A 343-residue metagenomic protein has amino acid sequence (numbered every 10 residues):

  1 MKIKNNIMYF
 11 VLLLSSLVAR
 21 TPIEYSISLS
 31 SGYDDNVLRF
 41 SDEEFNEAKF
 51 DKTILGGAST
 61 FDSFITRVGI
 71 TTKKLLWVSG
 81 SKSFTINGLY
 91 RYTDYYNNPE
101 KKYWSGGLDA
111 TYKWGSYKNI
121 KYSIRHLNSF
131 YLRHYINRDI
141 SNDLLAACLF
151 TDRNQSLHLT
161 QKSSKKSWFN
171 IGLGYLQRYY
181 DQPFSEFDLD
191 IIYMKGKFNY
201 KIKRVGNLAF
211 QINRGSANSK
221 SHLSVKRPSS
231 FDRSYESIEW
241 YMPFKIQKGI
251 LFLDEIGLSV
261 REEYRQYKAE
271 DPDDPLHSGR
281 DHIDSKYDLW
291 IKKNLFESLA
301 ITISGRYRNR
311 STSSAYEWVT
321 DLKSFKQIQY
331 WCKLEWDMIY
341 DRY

Functional and structural regions predicted by a protein language model:
A19-T85, Y96: Outer-membrane beta-barrel initiation region
L29-D35, K74-L76, Y90-Y96, W114 (+6 more regions): Transmembrane beta-strands of outer-membrane beta-barrel pores
L29-S31, T66-L76, Y90, L108-W114 (+5 more regions): Residues on the lipid-exposed face of transmembrane beta-strands in outer-membrane beta-barrel proteins
V37-E44, Y96-S105, R125-L127, L132-D143 (+5 more regions): Outer-membrane beta-barrel translocator domains and adjoining extracellular loop/strand segments of Gram-negative
A58-F64, N98-G106, L144-T151, F184-Y193 (+3 more regions): Replace "Gram-negative outer membrane beta-barrel proteins" with "bacterial and organellar outer membrane beta-barrel
W77-F84, G115-I124, S163-I171, K203-F210 (+3 more regions): Repeated loop/turn-to-beta-strand initiation elements of outer-membrane beta-barrel proteins
H158-R178, L189-E270: Detector for outer-membrane/organellar transmembrane beta-barrel domains, recognizing the amphipathic beta-strand
Q211, S324-Y343: Outer-membrane beta-barrel "beta-signal"
